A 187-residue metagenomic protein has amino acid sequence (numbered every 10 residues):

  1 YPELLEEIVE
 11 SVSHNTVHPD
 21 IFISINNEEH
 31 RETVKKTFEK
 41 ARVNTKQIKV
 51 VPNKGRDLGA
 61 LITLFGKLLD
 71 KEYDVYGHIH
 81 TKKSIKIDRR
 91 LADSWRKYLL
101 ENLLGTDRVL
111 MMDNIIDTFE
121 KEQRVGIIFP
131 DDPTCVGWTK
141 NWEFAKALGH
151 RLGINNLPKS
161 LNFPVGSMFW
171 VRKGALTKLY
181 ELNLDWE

Functional and structural regions predicted by a protein language model:
Y1-E187: ER/Golgi luminal nucleotide-sugar-dependent glycosyltransferases, focusing on the catalytic module
